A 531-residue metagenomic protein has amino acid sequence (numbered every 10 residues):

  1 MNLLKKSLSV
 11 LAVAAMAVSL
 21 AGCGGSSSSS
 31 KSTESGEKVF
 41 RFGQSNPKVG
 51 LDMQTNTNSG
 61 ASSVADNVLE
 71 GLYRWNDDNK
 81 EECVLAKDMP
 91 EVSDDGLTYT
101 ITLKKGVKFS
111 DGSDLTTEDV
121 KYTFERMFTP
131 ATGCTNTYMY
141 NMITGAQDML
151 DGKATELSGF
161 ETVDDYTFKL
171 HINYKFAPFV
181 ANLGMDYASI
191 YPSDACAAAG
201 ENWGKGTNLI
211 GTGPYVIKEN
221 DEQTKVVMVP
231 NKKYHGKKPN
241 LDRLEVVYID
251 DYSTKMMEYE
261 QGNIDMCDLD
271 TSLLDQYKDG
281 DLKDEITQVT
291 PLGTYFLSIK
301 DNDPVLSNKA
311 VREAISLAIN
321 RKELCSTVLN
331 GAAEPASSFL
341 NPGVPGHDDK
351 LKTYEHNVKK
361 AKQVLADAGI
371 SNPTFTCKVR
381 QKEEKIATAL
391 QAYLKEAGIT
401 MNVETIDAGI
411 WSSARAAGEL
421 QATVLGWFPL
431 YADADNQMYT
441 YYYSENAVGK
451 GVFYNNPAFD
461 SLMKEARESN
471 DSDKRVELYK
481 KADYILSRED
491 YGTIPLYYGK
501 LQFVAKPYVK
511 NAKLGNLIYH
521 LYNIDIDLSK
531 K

Functional and structural regions predicted by a protein language model:
M1-F40, G50-M53, C83, S93 (+4 more regions): Short, low-complexity disordered leader/linker segments with a strong preference for bacterial N-terminal type II
G43-D94, I210-G211: N-terminal lobe/hinge region of extracytoplasmic solute-binding protein
D88-N136, K169, V305: Aromatic- and charge-enriched surface segment that lines or borders ligand/interaction sites
T102, K121, T137-D194: Surface-exposed binding/hinge segments that line and control ligand-binding clefts or catalytic entry sites
T116-T123, D165-H171, G213-P214, D242-R243 (+3 more regions): Alpha-helical secondary-structure segments
I172-P239, R243: Gly/Pro-rich hinge or "lid" segments in bacterial periplasmic/extracellular proteins
G200, K232-Y277, T400: Ligand-site clamp/hinge motif
A318-G346, K382-A389, R415-K531: Detector for C-terminal structural segments
